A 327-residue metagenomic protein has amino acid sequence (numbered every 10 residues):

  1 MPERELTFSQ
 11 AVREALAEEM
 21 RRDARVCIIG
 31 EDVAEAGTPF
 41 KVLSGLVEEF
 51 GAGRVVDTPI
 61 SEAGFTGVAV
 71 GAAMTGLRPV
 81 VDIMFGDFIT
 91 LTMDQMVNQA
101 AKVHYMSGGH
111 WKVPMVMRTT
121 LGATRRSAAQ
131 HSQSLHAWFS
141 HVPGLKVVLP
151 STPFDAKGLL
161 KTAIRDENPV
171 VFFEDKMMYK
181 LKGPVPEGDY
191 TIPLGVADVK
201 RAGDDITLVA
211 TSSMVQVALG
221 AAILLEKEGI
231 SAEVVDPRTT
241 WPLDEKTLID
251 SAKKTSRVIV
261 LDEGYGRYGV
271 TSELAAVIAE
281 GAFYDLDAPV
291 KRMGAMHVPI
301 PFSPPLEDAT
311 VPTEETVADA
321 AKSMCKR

Functional and structural regions predicted by a protein language model:
M1-P169, F173, D308: Thiamine diphosphate
V33, F40-E49, E62, H110-V116 (+1 more regions): Thiamine diphosphate
